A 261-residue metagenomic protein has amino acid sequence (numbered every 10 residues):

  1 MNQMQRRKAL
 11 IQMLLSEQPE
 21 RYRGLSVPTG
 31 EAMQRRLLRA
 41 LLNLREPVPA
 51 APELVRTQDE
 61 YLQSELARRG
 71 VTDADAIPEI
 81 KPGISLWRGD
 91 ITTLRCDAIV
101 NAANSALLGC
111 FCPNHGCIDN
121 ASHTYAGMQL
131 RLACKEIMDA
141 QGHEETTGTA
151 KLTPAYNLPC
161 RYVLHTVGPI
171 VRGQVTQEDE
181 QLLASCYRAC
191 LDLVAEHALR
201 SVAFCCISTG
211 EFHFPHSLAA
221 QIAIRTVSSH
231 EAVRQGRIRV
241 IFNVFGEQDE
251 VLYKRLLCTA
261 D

Functional and structural regions predicted by a protein language model:
M1-D261: Macrodomain-like recognition of ADP-ribose-binding/processing modules
